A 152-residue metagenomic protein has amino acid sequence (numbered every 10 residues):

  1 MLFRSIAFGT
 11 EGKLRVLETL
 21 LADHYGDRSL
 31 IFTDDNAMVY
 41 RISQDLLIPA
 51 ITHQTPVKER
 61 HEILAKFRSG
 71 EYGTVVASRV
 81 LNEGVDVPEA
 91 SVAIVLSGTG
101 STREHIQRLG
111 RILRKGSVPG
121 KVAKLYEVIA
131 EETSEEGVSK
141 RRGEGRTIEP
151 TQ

Functional and structural regions predicted by a protein language model:
G9-D23: A short, well-structured juxtamembrane/interface segment
R28-T33, A37-V85, E104-I106: Conserved helicase ATPase core of P-loop NTP-dependent helicases/translocases
A37, P56, L81-N82, G98-T102 (+2 more regions): Conserved nucleotide-binding/hydrolysis micro-motifs of P-loop NTPases
L64, V92, G100-A123: Conserved SF2 helicase motif VI
R111-R146: Conserved segment of the helicase C-terminal RecA-like domain
